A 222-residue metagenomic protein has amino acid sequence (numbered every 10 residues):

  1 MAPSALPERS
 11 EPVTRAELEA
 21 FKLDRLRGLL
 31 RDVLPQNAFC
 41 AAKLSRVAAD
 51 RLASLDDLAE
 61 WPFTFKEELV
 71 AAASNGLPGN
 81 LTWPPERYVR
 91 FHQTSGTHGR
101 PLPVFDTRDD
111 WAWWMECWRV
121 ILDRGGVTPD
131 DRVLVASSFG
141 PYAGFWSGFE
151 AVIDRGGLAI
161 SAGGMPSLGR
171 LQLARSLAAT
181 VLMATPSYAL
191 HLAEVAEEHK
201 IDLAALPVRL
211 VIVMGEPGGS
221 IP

Functional and structural regions predicted by a protein language model:
M1-D32, R155-P222: Active-site glycine/GP-rich loop and adjacent strand/helix microenvironment that borders small-molecule binding pockets
M1-Q93, G99-E116, D123-R124: Nucleotide 5′-phosphate-binding alpha/beta core
V33, T94, V133, L182: Residue-level signal for inorganic ion chemistry
Y88, W111, S138-P141, S187: Short glycine-enriched loops at secondary-structure junctions
G99-D106, D130-S137, A174: Short acidic, glycine/Ser/Thr-rich loop/turn "cap" segments at secondary-structure junctions
D110-W111, S137, L158-A162: Short, flexible loop segments at the rims of nucleotide/cofactor-binding pockets, characterized by
M115-R132, P166-A179: Conserved ATP-dependent adenylate/AMP-binding module captured primarily in the ANL superfamily
D123-R155: Conserved AMP-binding loop of ANL adenylate-forming enzymes
